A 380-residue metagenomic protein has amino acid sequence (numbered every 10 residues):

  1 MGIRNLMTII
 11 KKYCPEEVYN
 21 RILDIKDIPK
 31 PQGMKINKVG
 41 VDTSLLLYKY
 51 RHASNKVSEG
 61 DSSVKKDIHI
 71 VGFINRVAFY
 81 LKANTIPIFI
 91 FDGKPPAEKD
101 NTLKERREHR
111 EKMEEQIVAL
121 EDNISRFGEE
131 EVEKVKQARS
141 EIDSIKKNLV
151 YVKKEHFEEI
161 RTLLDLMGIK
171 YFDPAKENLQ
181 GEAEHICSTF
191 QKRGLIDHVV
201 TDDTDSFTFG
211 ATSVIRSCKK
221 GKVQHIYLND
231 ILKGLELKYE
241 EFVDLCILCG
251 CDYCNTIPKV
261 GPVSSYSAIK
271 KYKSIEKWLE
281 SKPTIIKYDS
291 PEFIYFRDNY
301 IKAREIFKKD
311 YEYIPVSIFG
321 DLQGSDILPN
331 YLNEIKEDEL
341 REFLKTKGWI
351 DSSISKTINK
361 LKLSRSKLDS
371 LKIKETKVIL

Functional and structural regions predicted by a protein language model:
M1-N5, I9-K35, N229-L380: Non-catalytic nucleic-acid-binding/docking modules located in mid-to-C-terminal regions of nucleic-acid enzymes
G2-N5, I9-K12, M34-Q180, I186-T189: Noncatalytic, basic helical substrate-engagement surface that gates or grips nucleic-acid strands
I25-Q32, F79-L81, T189-Q191, H198-V199 (+1 more regions): A general structural signal for short secondary-structure junctions and capping/turn motifs
E59, R139-D143, H225, D244-I247 (+1 more regions): Generic signal for short, ordered secondary-structure residues within or immediately flanking folded domains
E98-D100, G210, L363: Short Asp/Glu-rich motifs
D100, E108-E114, T189-D202, K220 (+1 more regions): Short, structured secondary-structure boundary patches
L149-D298: Nuclease catalytic cores that cleave nucleic-acid phosphodiester bonds, predominantly acidic two-metal-ion
